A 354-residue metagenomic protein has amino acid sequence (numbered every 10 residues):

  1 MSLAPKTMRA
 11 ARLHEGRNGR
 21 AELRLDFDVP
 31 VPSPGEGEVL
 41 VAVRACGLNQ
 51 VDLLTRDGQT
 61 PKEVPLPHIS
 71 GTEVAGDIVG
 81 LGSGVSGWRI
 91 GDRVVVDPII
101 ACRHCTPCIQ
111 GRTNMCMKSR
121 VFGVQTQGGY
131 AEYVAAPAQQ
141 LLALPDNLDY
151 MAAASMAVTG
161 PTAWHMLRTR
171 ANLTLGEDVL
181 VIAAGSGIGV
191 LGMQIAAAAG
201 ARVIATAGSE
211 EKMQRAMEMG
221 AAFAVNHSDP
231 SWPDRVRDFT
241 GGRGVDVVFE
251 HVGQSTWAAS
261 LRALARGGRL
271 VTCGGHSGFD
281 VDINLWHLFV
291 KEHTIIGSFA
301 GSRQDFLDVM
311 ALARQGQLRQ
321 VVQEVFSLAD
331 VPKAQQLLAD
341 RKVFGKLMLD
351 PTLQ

Functional and structural regions predicted by a protein language model:
S2-M8, A258, R303-Q354: C-terminal hydrophobic helical "lid"/dimerization subdomain of Rossmann-like NAD(P)H-dependent oxidoreductases
P30-C46, Q59-I109, P145-N147: Glycine-rich beta-strand-centered segment in the early N-terminal region that forms part of a ligand/cofactor-binding
I100-A183: NAD(P)H dinucleotide-binding glycine-rich loop of Rossmann-like/cofactor-binding domains, especially the beta1-alpha1
V181, A197-A259: Adenosine-nucleotide cofactor-binding segment
A183-A184, G275: NAD(P)H cofactor-binding loop motif with strongest signal on the N-terminal glycine-rich segment
G185, M193: N-terminal Rossmann NAD(P)H-binding glycine-rich loop of SDR-like oxidoreductase domains
R266-C273, D282-V322: Rossmann-fold dehydrogenase core element
